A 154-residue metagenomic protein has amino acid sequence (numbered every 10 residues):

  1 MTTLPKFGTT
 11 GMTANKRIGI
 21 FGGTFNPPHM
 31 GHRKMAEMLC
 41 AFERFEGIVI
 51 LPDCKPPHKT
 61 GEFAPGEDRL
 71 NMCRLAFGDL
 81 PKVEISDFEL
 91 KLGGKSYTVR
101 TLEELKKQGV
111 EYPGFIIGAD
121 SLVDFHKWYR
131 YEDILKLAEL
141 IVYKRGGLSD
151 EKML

Functional and structural regions predicted by a protein language model:
T2-L154: Nucleotidyltransferase catalytic core that binds NTPs
